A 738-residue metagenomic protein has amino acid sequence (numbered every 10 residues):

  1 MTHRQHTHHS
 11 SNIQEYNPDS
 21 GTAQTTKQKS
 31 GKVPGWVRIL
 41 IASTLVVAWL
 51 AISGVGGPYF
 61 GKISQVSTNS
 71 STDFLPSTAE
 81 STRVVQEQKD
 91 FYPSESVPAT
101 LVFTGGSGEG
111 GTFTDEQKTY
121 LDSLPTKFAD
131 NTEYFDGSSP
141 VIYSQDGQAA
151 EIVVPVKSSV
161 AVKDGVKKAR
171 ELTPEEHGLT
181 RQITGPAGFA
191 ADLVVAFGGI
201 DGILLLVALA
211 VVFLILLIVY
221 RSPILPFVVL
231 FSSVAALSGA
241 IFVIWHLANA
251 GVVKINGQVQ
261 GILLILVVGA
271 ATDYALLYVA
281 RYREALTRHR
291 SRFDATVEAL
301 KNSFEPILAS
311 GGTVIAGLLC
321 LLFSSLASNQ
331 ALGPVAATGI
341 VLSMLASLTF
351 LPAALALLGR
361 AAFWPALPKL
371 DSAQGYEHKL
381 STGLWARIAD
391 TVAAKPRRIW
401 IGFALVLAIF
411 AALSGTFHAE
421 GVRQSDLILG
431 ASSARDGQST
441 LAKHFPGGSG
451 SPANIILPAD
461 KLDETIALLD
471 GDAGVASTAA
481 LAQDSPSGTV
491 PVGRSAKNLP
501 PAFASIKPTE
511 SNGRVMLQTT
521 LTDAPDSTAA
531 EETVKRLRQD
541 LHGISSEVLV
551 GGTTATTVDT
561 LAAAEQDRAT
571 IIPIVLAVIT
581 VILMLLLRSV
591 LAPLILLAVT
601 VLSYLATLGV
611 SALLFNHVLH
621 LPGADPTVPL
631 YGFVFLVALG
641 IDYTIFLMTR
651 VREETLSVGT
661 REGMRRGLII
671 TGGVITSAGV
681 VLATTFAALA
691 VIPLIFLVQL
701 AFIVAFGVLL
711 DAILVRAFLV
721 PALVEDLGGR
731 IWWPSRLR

Functional and structural regions predicted by a protein language model:
M1-V66, Y134-F135, V141, K157-A419 (+2 more regions): Membrane-embedded transmembrane helical bundles of large multi-pass transporters/channels
T68, S77-T100, G106-A190, T416-G623: Structured non-transmembrane domains adjacent to transmembrane bundles in polytopic membrane proteins
F74-P76, I409: A short acidic, glycine-rich active-site loop that binds or catalyzes chemistry on phosphate/adenosine moieties
